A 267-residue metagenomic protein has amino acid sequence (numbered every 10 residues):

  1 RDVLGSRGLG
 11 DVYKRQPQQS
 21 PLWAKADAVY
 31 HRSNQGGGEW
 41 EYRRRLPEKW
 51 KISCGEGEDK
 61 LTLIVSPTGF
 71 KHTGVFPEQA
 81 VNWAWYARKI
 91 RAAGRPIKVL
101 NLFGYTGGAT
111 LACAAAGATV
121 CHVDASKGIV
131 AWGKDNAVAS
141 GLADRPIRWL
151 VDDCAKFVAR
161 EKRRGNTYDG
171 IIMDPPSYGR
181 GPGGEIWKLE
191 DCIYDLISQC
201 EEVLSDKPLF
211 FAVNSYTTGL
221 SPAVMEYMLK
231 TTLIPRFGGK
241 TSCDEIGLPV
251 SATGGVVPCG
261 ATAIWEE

Functional and structural regions predicted by a protein language model:
R1-Y13: Single conserved hydrophobic/aromatic residue that forms the stacking wall/gate of nucleotide- or nucleobase-binding
D11-P77, A84: Non-catalytic substrate-recognition/targeting regions of SAM-dependent transferases
P96-Y105: Conserved class I S-adenosyl-L-methionine
T106-A118: Conserved SAM-binding loop of SAM-dependent methyltransferases across substrates and taxa, primarily the Class I
T119-D124: Conserved SAM-binding motif I beta-strand of class I
K127-I129, V151-A155, D169-Q199: Mobile active-site "lid"/loop adjacent to the S-adenosyl-L-methionine
G128-G170: S-adenosyl-L-methionine
P208-E267: C-terminal catalytic and target-recognition region of SAM-dependent MTase-like enzymes, primarily methyltransferases
